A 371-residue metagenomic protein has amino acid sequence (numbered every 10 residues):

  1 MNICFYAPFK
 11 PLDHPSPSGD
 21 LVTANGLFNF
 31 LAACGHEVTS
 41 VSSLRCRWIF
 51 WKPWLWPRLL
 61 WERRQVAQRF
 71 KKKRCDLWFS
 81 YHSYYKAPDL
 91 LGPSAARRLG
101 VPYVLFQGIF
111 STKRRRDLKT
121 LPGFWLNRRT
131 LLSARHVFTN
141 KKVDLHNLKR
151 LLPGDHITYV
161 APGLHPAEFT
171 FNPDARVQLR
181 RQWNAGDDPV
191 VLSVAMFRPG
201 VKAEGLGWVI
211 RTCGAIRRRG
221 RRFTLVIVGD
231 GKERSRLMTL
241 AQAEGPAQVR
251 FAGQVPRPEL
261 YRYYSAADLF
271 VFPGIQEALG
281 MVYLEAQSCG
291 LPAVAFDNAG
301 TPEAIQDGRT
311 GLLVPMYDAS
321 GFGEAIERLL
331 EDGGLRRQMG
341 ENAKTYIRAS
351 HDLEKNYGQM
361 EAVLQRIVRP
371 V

Functional and structural regions predicted by a protein language model:
T120-V137: Membrane-proximal helix-turn-helix segments that form the acceptor-binding/catalytic region of lipid-linked
L132-F171: A short, active-site helix/loop in glycosyltransferases that binds the activated sugar's phosphate group
A185-E204, I210-C213, V226: Conserved donor-binding/catalytic core segment of Leloir-type glycosyltransferases
S235-V255: Nucleotide-activated donor-binding/catalytic signature segment of Leloir-type glycosyltransferases, i.e., the conserved
Q254-V255, R262-A267: Short alpha-helical donor nucleotide-sugar binding micro-motif in glycosyltransferases
I275: Aromatic "clamp/platform" in nucleotide-sugar-dependent glycosyltransferases that forms part of the donor/acceptor
P292-A295, I305: Short hydrophobic beta-strand element within catalytic cores of glycosyltransferases and related nucleotide-activated
D307-G308, L312-A319, R328-G334: Conserved acidic donor-binding segment of nucleotide-sugar-dependent glycosyltransferases
